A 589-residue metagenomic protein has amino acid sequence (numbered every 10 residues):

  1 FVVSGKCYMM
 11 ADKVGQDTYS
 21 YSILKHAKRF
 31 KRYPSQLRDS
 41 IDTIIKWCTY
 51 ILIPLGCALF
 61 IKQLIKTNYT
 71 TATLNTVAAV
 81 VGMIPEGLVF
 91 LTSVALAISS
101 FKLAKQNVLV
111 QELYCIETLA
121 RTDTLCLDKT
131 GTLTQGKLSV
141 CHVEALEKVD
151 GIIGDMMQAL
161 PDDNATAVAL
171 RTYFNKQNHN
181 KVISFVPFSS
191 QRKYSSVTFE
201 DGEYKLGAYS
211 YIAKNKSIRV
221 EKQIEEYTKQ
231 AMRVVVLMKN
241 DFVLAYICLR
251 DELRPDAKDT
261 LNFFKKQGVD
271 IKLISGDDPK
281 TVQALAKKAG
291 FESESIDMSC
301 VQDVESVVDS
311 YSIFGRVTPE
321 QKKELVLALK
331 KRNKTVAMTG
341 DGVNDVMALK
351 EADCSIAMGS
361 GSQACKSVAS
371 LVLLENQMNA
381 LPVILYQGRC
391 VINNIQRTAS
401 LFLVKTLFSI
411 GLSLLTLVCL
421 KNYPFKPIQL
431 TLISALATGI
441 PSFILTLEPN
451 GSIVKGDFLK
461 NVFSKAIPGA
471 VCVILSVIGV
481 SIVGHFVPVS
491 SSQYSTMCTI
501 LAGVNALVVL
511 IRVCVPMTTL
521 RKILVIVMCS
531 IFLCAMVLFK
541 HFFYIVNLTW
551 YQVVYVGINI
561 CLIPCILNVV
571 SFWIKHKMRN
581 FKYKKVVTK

Functional and structural regions predicted by a protein language model:
F1-A72: Actuator/coupling domain of P-type ATPases
V3, R121-L244, L249, N262 (+5 more regions): Cytosolic catalytic regions of ATP/NTP-dependent phosphoryl-transfer enzymes
D17-K28, I65, T71-A72, T92-Y114 (+4 more regions): Juxtamembrane helix-loop transition segments at the membrane interface in multi-pass membrane proteins
Y19, L37, V80-F90, L96 (+13 more regions): Extended, hydrophobic alpha-helical segments in both membrane/secreted and soluble proteins
W47-P85, A97, F101-N107, L407-P427 (+2 more regions): Helix-interface capping motifs at the ends of transmembrane segments in multi-pass membrane proteins
Y50, P54-I61, S195-R219, Q223-A328 (+4 more regions): Cytosolic catalytic headpieces and adjacent flexible linkers of membrane translocases
L59, E294-A337, G342, A352 (+2 more regions): Membrane-embedded transport module
A78-K102, E117-L119, L125, K405 (+2 more regions): Transmembrane alpha-helix detector for multi-pass membrane proteins
